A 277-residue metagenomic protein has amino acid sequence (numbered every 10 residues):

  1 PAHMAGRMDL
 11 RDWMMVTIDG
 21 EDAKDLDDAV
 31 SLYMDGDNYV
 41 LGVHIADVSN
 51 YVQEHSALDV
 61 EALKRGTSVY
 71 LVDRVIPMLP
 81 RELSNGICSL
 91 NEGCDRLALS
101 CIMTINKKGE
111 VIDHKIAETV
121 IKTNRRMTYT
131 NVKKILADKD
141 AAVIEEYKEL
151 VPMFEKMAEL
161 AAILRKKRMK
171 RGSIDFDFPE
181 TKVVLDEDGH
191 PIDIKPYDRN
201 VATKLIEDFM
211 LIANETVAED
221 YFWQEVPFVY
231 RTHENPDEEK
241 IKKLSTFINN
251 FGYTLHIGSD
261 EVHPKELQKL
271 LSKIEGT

Functional and structural regions predicted by a protein language model:
P1-T277: Electropositive polyanion-binding surfaces
